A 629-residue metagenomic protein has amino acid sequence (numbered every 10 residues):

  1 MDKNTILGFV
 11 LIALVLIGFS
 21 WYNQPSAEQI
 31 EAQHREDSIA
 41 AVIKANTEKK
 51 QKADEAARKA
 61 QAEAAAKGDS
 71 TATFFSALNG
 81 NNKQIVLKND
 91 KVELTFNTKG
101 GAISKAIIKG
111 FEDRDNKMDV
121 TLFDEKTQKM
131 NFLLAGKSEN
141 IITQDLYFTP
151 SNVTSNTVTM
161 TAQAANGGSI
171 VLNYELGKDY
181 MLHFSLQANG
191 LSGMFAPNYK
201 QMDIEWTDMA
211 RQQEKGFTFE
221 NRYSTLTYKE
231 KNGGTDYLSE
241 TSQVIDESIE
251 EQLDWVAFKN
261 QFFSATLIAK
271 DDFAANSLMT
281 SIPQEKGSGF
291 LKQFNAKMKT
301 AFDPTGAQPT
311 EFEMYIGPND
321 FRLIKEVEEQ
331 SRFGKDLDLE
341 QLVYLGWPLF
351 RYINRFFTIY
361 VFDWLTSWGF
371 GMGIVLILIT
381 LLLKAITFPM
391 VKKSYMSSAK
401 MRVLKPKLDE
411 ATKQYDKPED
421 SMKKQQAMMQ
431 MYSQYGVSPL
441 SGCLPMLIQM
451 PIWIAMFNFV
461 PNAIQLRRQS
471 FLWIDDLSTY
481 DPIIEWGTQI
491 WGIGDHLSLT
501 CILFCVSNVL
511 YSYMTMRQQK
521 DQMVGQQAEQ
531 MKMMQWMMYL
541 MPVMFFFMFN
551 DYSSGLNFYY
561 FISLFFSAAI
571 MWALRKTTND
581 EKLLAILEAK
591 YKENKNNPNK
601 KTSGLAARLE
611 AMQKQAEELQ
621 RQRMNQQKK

Functional and structural regions predicted by a protein language model:
M1-D54, R58, F96, L186-S192 (+9 more regions): Helix-loop-helix
E48-N82: Short, Gly/Pro- and small/polar-rich lid/capping loops
A77-D338: Soluble non-transmembrane domains of integral membrane proteins
